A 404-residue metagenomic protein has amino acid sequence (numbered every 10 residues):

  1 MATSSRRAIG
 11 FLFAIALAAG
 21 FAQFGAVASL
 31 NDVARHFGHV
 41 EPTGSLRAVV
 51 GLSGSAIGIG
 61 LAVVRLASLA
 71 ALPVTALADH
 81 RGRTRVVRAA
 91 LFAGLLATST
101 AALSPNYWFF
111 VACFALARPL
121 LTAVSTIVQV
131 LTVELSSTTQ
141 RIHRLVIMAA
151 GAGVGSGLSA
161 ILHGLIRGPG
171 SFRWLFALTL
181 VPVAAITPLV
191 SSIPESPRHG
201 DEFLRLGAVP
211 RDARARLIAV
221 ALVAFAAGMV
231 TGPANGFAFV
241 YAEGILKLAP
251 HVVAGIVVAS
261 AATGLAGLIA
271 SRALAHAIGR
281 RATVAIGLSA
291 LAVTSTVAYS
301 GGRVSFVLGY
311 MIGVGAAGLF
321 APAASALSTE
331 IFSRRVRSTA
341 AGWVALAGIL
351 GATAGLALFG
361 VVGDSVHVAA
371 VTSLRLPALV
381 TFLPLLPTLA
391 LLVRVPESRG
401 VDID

Functional and structural regions predicted by a protein language model:
A26-N31, R214-L268, L356: Extracytoplasmic gate region of multi-pass secondary transporters
L30-S68, H251: Extracellular/periplasmic helix-loop-helix junction of adjacent transmembrane segments in MFS-like secondary
I59-T75, V258-A270: Central cavity-lining transmembrane alpha-helices of secondary-active solute carriers, predominantly the Major
L69-Y107, I278-R281: Conserved MFS/SLC helix-loop-helix module at the cytosolic interface between two early adjacent transmembrane helices
C113-A150: Cytoplasmic helix-loop-helix junction between adjacent transmembrane helices in 12-TM secondary transporters
Q140-R167, P182, A345-L356: Glycine-rich segments within core transmembrane alpha-helices of 12-TM secondary carriers
V181-H199, T388-P396: C-terminal membrane-cytosol helix-exit motif in multi-pass small-molecule transporters
A275, G279-A324: C-terminal transmembrane helical hairpin of 12-TM major facilitator-type secondary transporters
